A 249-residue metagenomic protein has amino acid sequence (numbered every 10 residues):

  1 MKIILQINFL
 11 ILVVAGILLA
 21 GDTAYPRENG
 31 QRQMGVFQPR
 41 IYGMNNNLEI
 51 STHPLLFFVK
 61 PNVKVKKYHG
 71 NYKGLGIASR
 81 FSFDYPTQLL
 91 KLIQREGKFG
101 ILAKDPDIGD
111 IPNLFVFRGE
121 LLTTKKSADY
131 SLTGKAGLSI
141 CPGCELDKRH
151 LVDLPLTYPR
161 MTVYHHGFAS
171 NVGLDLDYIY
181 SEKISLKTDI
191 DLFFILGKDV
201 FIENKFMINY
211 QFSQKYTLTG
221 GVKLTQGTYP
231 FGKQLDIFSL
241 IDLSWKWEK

Functional and structural regions predicted by a protein language model:
M1-I7: Positively charged n-region of N-terminal signal peptides that target proteins for export
Q6, V63-V65, I241-W245: Short beta-strand element of the conserved SAM-dependent methyltransferase core
I7-G16: Bacterial N-terminal signal peptides
G16-G35, D177, D236, S244 (+1 more regions): Outer-membrane beta-barrel biogenesis signature
P26, G30-R40, M44-F58, V63-V65 (+7 more regions): Transmembrane beta-strand segments that form the barrel wall of outer-membrane beta-barrel proteins
L55-F58, N62-C144: Gram-negative (and chloroplast) outer-membrane scaffold detector with strong preference for beta-barrel transmembrane
P112-K249: Outer-membrane beta-barrel transmembrane domain signature
